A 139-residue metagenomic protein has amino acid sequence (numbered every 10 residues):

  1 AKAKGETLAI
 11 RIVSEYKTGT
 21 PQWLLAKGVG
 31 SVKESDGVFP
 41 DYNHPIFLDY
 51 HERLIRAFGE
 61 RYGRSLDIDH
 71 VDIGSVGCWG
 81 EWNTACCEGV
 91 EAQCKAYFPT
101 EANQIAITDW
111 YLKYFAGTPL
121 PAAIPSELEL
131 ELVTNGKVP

Functional and structural regions predicted by a protein language model:
A1-I105, Y114-G136: Aromatic-lined carbohydrate-binding surfaces of glycoside hydrolases
P139: Extended polysaccharide-engagement surfaces of secreted carbohydrate-active enzymes
